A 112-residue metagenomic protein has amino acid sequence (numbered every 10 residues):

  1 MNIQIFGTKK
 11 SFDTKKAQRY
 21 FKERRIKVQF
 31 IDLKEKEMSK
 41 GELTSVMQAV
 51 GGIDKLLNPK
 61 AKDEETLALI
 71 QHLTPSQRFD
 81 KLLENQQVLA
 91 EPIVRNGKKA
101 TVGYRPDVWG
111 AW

Functional and structural regions predicted by a protein language model:
M1-R24, V28-L33: Local sequence-structure signature of Cys/Sec-based thiol-disulfide redox active-site neighborhoods
E35-W112: Thiol/selenol-based redox catalytic cores and closely related redox-interacting motifs
